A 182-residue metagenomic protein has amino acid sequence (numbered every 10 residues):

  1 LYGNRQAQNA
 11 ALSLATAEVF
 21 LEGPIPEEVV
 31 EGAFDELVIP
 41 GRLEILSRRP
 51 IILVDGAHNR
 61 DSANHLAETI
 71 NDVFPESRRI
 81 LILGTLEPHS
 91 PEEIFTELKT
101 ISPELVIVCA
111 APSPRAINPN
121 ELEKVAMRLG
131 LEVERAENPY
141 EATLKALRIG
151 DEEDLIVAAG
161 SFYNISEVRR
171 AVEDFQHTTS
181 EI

Functional and structural regions predicted by a protein language model:
L1-L105: Nucleotide phosphate-binding/pyrophosphate-handling subdomain across enzymes that bind or process nucleotide phosphates
L1-N4, R135-E137, A159-R169: Short, basic, helix/turn surface patches
F20-L21, I70, A126, G150 (+1 more regions): Active-site catalytic pocket residues across diverse enzymes, especially alpha/beta-hydrolases
I51-I52, R60, F95-L155: C-terminal helical cap/extension that packs against the catalytic core of soluble nucleotide-cofactor enzymes
A63-N64, P91-E93, N118-P119, E167-R170 (+1 more regions): Short glycine-/acidic-enriched loop or helix-start segments at secondary-structure transitions that form or flank
L83-L86, A110-A111, A158-G160: Glycine-rich beta-strand-to-loop/alpha-helix junction loops that act as flexible
H89, P114, N164-I165: Glycine-rich nucleotide phosphate-binding loop and flanking beta-alpha elements of Rossmann-like dinucleotide-binding
F162-I182: Glycine/aspartate-rich loop-and-adjacent alpha/beta segment that forms the canonical ThDP
